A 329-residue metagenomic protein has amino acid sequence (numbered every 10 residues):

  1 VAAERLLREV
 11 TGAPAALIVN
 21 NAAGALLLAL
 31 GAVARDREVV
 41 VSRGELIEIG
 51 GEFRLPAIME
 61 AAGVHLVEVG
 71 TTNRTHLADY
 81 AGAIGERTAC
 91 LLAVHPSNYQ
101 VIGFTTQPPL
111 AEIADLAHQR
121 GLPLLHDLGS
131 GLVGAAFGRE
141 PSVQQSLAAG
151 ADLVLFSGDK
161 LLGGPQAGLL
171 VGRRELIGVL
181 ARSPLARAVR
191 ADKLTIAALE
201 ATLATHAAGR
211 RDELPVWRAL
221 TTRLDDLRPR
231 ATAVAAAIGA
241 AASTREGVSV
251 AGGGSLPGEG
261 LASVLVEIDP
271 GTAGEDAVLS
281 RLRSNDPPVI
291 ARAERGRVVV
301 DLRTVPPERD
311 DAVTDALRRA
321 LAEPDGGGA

Functional and structural regions predicted by a protein language model:
V1-H206, A235, G239, A316: Conserved PLP-enzyme active-site core in the AAT-like
E60, R174-A181, A207-V216, P257-A262 (+1 more regions): Short acidic (Asp/Glu) and glycine-rich catalytic loops that position anionic groups and cofactors
V101, G209, D310: Short acidic, gly/pro-rich beta-turn/loop elements at beta-sheet edges and active-site/ligand-binding grooves
R187-A188, R283-I290, R319-P324: A common structural junction motif
T195-I196, E200-G253: Conserved PLP-dependent catalytic core of the aminotransferase class-I/II
R228-V313: Conserved C-terminal alpha-helix-loop-beta "cap" of PLP-dependent enzymes that closes/shapes the active-site mouth
G326-A329: Acidic, low-complexity intrinsically disordered tails
